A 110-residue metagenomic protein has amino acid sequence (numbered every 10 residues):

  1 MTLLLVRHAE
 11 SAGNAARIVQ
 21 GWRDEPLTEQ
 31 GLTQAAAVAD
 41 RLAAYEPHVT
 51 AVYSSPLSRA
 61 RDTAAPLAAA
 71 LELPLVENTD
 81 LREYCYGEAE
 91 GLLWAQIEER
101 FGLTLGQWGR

Functional and structural regions predicted by a protein language model:
M1-L4: Extreme N-terminal starter segment of soluble prokaryotic enzymes
V6-L73, E77: Active-site-proximal alpha-helix that buttresses catalytic centers in soluble enzyme cores
L71-R110: Phosphate-handling substructures
